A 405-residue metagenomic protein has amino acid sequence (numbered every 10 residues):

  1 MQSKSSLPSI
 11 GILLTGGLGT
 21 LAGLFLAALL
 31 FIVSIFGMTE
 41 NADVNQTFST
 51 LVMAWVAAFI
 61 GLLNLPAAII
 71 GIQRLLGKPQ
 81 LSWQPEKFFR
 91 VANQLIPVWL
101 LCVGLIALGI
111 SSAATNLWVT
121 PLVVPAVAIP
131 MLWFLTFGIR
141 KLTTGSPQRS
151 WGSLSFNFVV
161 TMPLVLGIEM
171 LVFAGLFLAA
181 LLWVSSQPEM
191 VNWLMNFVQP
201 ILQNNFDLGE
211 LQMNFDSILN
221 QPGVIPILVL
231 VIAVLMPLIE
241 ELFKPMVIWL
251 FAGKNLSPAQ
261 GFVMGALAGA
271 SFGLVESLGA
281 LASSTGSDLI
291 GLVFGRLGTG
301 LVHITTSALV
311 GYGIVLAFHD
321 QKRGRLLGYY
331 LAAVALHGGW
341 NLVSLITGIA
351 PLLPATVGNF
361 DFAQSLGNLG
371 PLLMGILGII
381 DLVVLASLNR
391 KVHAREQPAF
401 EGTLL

Functional and structural regions predicted by a protein language model:
M1-L405: Hydrophobic alpha-helical segments at protein termini of multi-pass membrane proteins
